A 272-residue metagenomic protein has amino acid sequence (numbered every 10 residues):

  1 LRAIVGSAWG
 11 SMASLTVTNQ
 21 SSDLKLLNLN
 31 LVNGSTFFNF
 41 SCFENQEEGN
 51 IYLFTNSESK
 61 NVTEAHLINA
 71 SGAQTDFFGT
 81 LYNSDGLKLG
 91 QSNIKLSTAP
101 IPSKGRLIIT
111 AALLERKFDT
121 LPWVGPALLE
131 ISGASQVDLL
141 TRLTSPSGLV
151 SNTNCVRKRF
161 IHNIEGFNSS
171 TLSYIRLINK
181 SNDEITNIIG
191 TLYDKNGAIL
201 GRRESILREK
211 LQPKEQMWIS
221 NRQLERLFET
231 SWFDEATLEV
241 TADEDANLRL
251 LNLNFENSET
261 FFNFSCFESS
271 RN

Functional and structural regions predicted by a protein language model:
L1-N272: Gly/Pro-rich, tryptophan- and cysteine-flecked surface segments typical of secreted/extracellular proteins
